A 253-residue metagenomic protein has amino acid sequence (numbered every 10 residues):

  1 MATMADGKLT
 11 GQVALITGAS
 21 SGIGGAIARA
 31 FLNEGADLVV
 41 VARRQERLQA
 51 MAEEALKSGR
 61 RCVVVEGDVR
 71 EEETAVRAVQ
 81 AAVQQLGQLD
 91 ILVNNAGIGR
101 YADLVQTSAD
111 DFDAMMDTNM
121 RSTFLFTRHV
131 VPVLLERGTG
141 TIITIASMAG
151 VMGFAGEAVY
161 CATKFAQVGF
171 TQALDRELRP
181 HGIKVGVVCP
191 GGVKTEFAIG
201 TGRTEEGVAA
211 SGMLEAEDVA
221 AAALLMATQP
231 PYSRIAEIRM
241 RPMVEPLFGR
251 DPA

Functional and structural regions predicted by a protein language model:
S20-S21: Conserved glycine-rich cofactor-binding loop
E34-M51: Conserved glycine-rich Rossmann-like NAD(P)H-binding loop of the short-chain dehydrogenase/reductase
E46, E66-A78, A109: The beta1-alpha1 cofactor-binding region of Rossmann-like NAD(H)/NADP(H)-dependent oxidoreductases
D103-L104, D111-M116: Substrate-binding pocket helix/loop in short-chain dehydrogenase/reductase
T127, T163: Active-site helix of classical SDR
S147: Residue(s) in the substrate-gating loop at a strand-loop-helix junction that position the organic substrate next
V187-V188, T195, R203-G249: C-terminal helical subdomain
